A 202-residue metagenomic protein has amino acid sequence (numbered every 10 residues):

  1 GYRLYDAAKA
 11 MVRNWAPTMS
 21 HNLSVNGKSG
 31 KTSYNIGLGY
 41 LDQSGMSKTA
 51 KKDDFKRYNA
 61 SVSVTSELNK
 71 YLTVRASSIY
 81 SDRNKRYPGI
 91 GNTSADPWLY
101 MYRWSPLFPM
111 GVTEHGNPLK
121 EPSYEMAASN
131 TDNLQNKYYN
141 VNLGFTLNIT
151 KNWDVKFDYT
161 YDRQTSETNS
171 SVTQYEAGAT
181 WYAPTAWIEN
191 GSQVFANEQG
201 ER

Functional and structural regions predicted by a protein language model:
G1-K51: Residues embedded in well-ordered regular secondary structure
G1-R3, L41, G45-D53, N59-Y138 (+2 more regions): Surface-exposed loop/interface segments of Gram-negative outer-membrane beta-barrel transport/assembly proteins
T18, S29-G30, T65-Y71, N148-T150: Outer-membrane beta-barrel channels and translocator barrels
M19-L23, Y58-V62, Y139-L143: Hydrophobic, lipid-facing positions within transmembrane beta-strands of outer-membrane proteins
S24-K28, S63-T65, G144-T146, D158: Transmembrane beta-barrel domains of outer membrane proteins
L143-F145, I149, W153: Short, Φ-rich (hydrophobic/aromatic) sequence segments
